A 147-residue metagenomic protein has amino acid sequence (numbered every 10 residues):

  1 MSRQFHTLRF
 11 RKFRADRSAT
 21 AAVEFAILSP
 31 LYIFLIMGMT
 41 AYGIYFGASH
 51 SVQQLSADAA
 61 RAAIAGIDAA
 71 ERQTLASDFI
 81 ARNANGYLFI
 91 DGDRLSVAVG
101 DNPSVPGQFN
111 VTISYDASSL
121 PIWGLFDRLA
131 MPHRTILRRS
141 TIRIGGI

Functional and structural regions predicted by a protein language model:
S2-A81: Alpha-helical assembly-interface signal, strongest on the long, hydrophobic N-terminal helix that forms
S2-R3, S49, R61-I147: Short, conserved structural patches
